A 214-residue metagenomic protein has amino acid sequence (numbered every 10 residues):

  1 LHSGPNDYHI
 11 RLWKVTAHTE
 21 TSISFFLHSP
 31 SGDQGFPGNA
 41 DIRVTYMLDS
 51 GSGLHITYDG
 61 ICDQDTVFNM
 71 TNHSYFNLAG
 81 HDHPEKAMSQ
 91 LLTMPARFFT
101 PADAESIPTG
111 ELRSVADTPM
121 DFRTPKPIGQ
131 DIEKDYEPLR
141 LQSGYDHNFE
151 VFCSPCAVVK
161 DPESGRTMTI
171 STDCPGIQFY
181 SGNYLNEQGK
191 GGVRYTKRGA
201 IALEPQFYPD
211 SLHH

Functional and structural regions predicted by a protein language model:
L1-H214: An exposed, glycine/acidic-rich loop-and-rim segment of catalytic or binding clefts
